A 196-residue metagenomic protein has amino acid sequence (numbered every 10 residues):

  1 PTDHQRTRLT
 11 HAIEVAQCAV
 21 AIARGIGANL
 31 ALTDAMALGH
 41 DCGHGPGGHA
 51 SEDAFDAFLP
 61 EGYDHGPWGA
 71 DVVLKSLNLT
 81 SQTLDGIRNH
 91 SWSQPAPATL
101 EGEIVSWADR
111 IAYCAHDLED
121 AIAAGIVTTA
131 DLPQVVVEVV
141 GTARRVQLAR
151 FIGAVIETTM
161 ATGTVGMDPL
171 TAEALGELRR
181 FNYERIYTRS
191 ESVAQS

Functional and structural regions predicted by a protein language model:
P1-L9, A16-I22, N29-A31, S51 (+2 more regions): Histidine-centered, transition-metal-coordinating active-site segments
T2-A12, D41, G45, L59: Short gly/ser-rich anion-binding loops that grip negatively charged ligand groups
L32-F58, H65-G66: Aspartate-rich (DDxxD/NDxxD/DxxxD) Mg2+/diphosphate-binding motifs and their adjoining helix-loop segments
